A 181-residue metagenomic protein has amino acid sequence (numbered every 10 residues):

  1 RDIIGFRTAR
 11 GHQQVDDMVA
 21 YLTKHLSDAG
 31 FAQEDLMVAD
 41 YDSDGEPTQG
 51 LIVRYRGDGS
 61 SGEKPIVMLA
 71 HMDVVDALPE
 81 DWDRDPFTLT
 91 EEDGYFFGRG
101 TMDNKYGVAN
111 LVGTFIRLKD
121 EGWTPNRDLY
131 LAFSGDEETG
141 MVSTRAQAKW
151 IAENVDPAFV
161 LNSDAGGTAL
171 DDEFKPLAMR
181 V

Functional and structural regions predicted by a protein language model:
R1-R99, D120, T124-P125: Acidic/His- and Gly-rich active-site-bordering loop/insert found across diverse amide/peptide-bond hydrolases
Y95-F96, M102-V181: Acidic/histidine-rich catalytic neighborhood of metal-dependent amide-processing enzymes
